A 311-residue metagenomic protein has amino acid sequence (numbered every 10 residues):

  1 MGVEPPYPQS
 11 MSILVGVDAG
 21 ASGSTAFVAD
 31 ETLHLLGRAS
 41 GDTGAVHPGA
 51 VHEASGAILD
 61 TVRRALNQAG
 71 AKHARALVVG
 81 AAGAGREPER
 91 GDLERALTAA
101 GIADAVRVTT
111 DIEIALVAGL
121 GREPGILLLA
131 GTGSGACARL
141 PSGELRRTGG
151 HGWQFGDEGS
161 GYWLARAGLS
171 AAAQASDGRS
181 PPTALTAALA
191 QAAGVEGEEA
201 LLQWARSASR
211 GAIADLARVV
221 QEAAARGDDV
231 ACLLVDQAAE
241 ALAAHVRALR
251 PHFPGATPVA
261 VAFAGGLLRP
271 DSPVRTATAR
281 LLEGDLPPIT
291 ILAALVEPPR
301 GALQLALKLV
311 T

Functional and structural regions predicted by a protein language model:
M1-G2, E89: Accessible peptide chain termini
G2-A74, T98, A118-I126, L169-T311: ATP-binding/phosphotransfer module of carbohydrate and carboxylate kinases, centering on a glycine-rich
S22-G23, G83-E87, T132-G133, L267-P270: Gly/Ser/Thr-rich loops at beta-strand to alpha-helix junctions that form or flank small-molecule/cofactor-binding
A84-T183: Phosphate-binding/catalytic loop of phosphoryl-transfer enzymes
